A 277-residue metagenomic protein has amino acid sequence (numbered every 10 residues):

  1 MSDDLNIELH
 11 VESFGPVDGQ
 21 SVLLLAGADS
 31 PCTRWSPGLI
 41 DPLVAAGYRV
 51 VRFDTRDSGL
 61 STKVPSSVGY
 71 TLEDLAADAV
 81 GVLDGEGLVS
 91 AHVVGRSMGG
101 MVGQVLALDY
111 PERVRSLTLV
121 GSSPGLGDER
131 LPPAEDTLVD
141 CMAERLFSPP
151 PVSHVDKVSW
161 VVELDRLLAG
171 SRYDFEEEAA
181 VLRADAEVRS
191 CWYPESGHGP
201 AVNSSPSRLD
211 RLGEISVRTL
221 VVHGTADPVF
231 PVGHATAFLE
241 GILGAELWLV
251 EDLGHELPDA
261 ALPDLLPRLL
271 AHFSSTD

Functional and structural regions predicted by a protein language model:
L5-K63: Conserved HGGG/HGGXW glycine-rich cap/lid loop of the alpha/beta-hydrolase fold
E73-A91: Conserved acidic catalytic loop of the alpha/beta-hydrolase fold
G100-P111, L117: Short glycine-enriched nucleophile-adjacent loop and the immediately C-terminal alpha-helix near the catalytic center
S116-P151: Flexible "cap/lid" loop of the alpha/beta hydrolase fold
T137-D210, V217, A237: Alpha/beta-hydrolase
I215, V221-H223: Short beta-strand/loop motif that positions the catalytic acidic residue of the alpha/beta-hydrolase fold
P228-H234: Conserved alpha/beta-hydrolase "acid-adjacent" motif
A245-D277: Catalytic active-site module of serine/aspartate enzymes centered on a nucleophile-bearing elbow/loop
